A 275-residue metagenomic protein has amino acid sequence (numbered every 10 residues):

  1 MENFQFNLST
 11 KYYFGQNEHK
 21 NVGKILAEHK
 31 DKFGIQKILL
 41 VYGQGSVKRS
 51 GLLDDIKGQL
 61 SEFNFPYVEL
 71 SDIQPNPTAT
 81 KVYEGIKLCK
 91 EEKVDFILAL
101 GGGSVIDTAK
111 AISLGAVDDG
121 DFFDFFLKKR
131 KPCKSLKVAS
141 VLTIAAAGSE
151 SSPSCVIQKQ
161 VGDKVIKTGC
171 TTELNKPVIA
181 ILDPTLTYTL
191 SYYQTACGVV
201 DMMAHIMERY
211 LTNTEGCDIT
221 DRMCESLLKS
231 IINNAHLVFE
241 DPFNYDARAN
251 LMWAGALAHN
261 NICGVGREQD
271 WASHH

Functional and structural regions predicted by a protein language model:
M1-F96: ATP/NTP phosphate-donor binding region
K11, K37-L39, Y67-V68, D95-L98 (+5 more regions): Structural motif
Q16-N17, G43-Q44, I73, L100-G102 (+5 more regions): Fold-independent oxyanion-binding glycine-rich loops and adjacent beta-strand/coil segments at enzyme active sites
D55-I56, E84-I86, V105-D118, S151-S152: Short Gly/Thr/Asp-enriched flexible loops that form oxyanion-binding sites at enzyme active sites
V94-I112, T143-S149: Glycine/serine-rich anion-binding loops at beta->alpha junctions that coordinate negatively charged ligand groups
V117-G216: A glycine/threonine-rich phosphate-anchoring loop and its flanking beta-alpha core in nucleotide/phosphate-binding
R209, N213-H275: Active-site segments that bind and position negatively charged phosphate/pyrophosphate groups
